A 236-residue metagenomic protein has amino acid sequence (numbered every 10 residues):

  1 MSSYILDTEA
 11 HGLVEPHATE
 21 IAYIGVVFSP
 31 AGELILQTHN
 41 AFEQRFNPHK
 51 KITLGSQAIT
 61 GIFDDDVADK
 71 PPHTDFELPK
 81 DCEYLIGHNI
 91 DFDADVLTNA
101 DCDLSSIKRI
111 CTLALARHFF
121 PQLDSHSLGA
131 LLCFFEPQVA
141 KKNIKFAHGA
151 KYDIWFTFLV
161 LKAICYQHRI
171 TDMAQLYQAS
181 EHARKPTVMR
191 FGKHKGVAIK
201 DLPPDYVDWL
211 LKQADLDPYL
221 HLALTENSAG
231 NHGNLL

Functional and structural regions predicted by a protein language model:
M1-R109, A114, P121-H148: Conserved non-catalytic scaffold segment of RNase H-like nuclease domains
Y4, Y23, Y84, F146 (+5 more regions): Sequence-level detector for tyrosine residue identity
A18, T38, F119, L176-A183: Generic preference for hydrophobic/aromatic residues in regular secondary structure cores
L78-D81, F119, P137-Q138, D153-I154 (+1 more regions): Charge-rich, low-complexity amphipathic helices in intrinsically disordered tails/linkers adjacent to domains
L115-A116, V207: A generic structural signal for short hydrophobic patches within well-formed alpha-helices
F120, D124, E136, L159-R169: Hydrophobic/aromatic-lined pockets within catalytic cores
G149-L161: Acidic, divalent-metal-coordinating active-site segment for phosphoryl/phosphodiester hydrolysis, typified by short
V160-L236: Acidic two-metal-ion nuclease catalytic site recognized across multiple nuclease folds, prominently DnaQ/RNase D-T
